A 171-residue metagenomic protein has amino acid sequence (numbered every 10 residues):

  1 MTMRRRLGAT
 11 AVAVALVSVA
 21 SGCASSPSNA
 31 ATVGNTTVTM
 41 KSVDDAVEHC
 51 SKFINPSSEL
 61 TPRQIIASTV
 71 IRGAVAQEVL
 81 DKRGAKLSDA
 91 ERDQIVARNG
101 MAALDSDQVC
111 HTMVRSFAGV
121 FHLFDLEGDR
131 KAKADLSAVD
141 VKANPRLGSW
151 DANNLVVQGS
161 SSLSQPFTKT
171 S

Functional and structural regions predicted by a protein language model:
M1-T61, A138-S171: Short, low-structural-confidence N-terminal segments
A24-M113: N-terminal targeting/tethering segments
G73, Q77, K82, V109-S171: A C-terminal, polar beta->alpha supersecondary segment
